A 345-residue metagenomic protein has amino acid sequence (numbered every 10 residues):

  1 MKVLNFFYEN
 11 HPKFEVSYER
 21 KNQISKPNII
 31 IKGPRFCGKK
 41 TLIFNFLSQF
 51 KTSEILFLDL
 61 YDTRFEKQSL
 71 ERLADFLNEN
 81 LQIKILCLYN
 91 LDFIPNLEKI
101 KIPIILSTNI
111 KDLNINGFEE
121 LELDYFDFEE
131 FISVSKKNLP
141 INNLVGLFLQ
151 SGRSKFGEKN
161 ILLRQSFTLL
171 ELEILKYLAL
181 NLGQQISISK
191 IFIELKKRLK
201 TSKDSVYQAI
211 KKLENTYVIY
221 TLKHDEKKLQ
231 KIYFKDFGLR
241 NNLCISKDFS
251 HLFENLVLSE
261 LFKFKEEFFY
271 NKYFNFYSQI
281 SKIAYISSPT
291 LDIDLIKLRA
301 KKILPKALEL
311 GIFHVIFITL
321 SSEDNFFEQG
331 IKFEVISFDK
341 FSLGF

Functional and structural regions predicted by a protein language model:
M1-Q23: N-terminal pre-Walker A segment at the start of P-loop NTPase domains
I24-F44: Walker A/P-loop nucleotide-binding motif
K32-F36, F50, H224, Y233-F345: A cross-kingdom feature that marks ATP-driven nucleic-acid transaction machinery
S48, N90-I94, L106-L113, Y273-N275 (+1 more regions): Short, polar loop motifs at secondary-structure junctions
S53-L81: Short glycine-rich substrate-engagement loop in P-loop NTPases that contacts/grips substrate
L73-N96: Conserved P-loop NTPase "ATPase switch" module shared by AAA+ and STAND
I102-Q185, S189, K197, E214: Interdomain motor-coupling "hinge/lid" segment immediately C-terminal to the ATP-binding subdomain of NTP-driven enzymes
I161-K282: Accessory nucleic acid-recognition modules appended to NTPase machines
